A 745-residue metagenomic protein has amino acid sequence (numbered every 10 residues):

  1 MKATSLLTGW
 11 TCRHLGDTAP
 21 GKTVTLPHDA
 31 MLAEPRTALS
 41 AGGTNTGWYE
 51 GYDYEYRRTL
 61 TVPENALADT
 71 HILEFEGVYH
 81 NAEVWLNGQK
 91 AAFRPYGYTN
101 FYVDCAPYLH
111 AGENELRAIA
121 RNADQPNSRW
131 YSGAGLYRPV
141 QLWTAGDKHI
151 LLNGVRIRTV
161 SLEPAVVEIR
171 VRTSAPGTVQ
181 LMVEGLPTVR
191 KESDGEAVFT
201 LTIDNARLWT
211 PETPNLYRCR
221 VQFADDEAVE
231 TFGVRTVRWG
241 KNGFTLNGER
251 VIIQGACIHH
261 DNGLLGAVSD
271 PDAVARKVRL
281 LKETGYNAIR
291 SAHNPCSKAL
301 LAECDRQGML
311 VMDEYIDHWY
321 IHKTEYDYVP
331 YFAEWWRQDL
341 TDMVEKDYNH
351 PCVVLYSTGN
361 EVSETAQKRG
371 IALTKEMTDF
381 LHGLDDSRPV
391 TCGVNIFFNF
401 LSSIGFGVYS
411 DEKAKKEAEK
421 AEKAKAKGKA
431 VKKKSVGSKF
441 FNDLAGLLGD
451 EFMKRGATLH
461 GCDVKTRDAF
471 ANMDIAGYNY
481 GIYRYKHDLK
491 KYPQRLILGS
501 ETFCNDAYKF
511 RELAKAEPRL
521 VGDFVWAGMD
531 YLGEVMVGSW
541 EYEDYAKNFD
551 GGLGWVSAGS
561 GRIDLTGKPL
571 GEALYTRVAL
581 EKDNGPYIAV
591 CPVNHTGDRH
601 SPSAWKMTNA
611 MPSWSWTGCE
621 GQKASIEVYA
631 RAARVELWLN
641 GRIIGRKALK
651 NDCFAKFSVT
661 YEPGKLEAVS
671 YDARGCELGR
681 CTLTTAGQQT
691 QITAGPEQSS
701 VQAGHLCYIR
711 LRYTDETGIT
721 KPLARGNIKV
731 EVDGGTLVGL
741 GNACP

Functional and structural regions predicted by a protein language model:
A3-G16, A30, T46, G51-L151 (+5 more regions): Accessory beta-strand-rich segments of carbohydrate-active enzymes
T4-D53, C105, A118-N153, N242 (+4 more regions): Core domains of carbohydrate- and sulfate-ester-processing enzymes
T4-L7, T11-T18, V78, Q125 (+4 more regions): Substrate-binding clefts and catalytic carboxylate motifs of secreted carbohydrate-active enzymes
P35-V62, A66-F75, Y79-L86, A92-P95 (+10 more regions): Active-site-adjacent substrate/metal-binding segments within catalytic domains of carbohydrate-active enzymes
F75, V167-A175, G248, A624-A630 (+2 more regions): Aromatic/hydrophobic beta-strand junction motif of beta-rich domains
H110-A111, R170-W239, F654-K656, T660-G664 (+2 more regions): Extended acidic/polar, glycine-enriched regions that form or flank non-catalytic beta-rich accessory modules
A120, V221-F223, S670, Y713: Conserved structural position at the C-terminal beta-strand of extracellular beta-sandwich adhesion modules
V179, E212-L216, K623-S625, R631-A633 (+4 more regions): Short flexible loop/turn segments that cap and initiate beta-strands
